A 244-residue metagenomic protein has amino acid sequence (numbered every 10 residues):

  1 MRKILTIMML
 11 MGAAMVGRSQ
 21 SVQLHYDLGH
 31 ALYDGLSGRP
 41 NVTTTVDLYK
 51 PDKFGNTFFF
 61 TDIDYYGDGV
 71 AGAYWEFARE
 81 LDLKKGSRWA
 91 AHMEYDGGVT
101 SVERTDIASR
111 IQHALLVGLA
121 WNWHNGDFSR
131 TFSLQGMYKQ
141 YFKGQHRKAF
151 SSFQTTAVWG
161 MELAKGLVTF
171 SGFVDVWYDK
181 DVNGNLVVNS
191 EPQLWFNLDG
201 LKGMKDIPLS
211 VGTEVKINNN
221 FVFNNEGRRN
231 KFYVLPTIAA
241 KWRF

Functional and structural regions predicted by a protein language model:
M9-G17: Hydrophobic h-region of N-terminal signal peptides that target proteins for export in Gram-negative bacteria
R18, F54-N56, D82-A91, H124-F132 (+2 more regions): Short loop/turn motifs that connect adjacent beta-strands in outer-membrane beta-barrel proteins
R18-Y66: Short glycine/proline- and aromatic-enriched beta-strand/turn motifs that initiate or cap beta-hairpins
V22-L24, L48, F59-T61, A91-M93 (+4 more regions): Membrane-embedded beta-strand positions of outer-membrane beta-barrel proteins
Y26-H30, I63-G67, Y95-S101, W123 (+4 more regions): Transmembrane beta-strands of outer-membrane beta-barrel pores
L36-P40, Y65-G72, S101-Q112, F142-S151 (+2 more regions): Solvent-exposed loop/turn segments connecting transmembrane beta-strands in outer-membrane beta-barrel proteins
K139-S210, K216-N220, W242-F244: Outer-membrane beta-barrel transmembrane domain signature
F232-F244: Outer-membrane beta-barrel "beta-signal"
